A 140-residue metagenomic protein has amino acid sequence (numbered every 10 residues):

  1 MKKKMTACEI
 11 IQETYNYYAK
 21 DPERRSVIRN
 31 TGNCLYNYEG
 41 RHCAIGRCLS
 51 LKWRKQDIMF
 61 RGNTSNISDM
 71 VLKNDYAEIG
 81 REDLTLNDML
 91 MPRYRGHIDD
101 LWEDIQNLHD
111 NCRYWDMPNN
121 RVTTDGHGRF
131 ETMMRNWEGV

Functional and structural regions predicted by a protein language model:
K2-M5, Y17, D21-C34, C48 (+1 more regions): Catalytic phosphate/metal-binding cores of nucleic-acid and nucleotide-processing enzymes, i.e., regions that mediate
N37: Active-site nucleotide-donor binding segment shared across nucleotidyl transfer reactions
